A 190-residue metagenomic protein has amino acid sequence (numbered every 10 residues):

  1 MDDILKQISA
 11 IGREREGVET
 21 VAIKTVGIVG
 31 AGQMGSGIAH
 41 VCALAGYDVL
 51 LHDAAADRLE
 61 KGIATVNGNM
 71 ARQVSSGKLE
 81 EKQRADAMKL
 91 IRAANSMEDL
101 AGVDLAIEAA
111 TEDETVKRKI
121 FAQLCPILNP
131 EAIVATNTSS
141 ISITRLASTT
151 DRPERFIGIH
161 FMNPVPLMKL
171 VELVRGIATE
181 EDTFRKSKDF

Functional and structural regions predicted by a protein language model:
D2-N69, S76: NAD(P)+-binding Rossmann beta1-loop-alpha1 motif at the extreme N-terminus of oxidoreductases
I23, G46-Y47, G102, N129-E131 (+1 more regions): Short coil/turn connectors at secondary-structure junctions
H40-A43, N67, A101, C125 (+2 more regions): A structural alpha-helix within SAM-dependent methyltransferase catalytic domains
A43-L44, L100, P164-M168: Short, flexible turn/loop "capping" segments at secondary-structure junctions
L50, R92, I107, I157-I159: Hydrophobic/aromatic beta-strand patches that form the interior of the parallel beta-sheet core in alpha/beta enzyme
D57-R58, R72-I133, S140-T144: Rossmann-like NAD(P)-binding element
I133-F190: Rossmann-fold dinucleotide-binding core
